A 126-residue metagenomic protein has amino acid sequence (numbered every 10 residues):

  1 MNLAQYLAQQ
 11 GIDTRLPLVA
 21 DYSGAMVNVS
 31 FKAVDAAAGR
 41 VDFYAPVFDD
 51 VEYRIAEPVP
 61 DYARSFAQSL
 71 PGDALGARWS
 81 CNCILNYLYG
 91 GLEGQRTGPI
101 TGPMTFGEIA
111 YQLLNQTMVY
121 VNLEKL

Functional and structural regions predicted by a protein language model:
M1-L126: Hydrophobic alpha/beta core scaffold segments
